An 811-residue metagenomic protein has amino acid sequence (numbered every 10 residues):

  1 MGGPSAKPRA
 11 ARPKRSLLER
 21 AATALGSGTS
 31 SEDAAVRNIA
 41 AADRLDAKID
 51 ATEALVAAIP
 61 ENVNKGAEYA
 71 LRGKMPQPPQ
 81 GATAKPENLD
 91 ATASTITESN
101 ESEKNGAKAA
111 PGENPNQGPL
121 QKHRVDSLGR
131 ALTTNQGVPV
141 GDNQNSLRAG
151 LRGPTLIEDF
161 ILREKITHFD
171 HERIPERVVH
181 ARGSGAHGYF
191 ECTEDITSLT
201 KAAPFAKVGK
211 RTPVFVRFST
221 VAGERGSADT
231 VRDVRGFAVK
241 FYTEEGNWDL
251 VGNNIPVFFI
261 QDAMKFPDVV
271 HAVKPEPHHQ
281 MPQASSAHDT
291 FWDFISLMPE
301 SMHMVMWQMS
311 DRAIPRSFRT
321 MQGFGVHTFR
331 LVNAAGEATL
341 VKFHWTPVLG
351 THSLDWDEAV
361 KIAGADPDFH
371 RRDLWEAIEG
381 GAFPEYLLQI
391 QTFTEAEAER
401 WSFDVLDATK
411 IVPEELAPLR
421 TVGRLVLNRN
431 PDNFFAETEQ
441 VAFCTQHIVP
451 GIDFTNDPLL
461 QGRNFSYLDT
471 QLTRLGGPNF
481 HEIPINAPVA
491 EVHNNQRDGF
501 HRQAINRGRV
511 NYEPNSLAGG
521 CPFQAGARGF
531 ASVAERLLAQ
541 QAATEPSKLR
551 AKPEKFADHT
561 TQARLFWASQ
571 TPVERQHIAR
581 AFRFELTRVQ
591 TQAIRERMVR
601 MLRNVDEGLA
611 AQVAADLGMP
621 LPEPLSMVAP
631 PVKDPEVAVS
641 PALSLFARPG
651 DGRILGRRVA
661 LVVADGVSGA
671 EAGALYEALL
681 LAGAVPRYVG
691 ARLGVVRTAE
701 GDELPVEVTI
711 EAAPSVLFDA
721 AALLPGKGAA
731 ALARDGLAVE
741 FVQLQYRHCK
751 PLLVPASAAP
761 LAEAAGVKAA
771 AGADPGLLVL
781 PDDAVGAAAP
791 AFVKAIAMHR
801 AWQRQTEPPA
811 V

Functional and structural regions predicted by a protein language model:
G2-G669, G673-L681, V685, G690-E711 (+3 more regions): Active-site-adjacent core segments of small-molecule enzymes
T591, G690, A720-G726, A738-A765: Catalytic nucleophile loop
L655, A712-A722, R734-G736: Eukaryotic, compositionally biased intrinsically disordered regions
A672, L737-A738: Amphipathic coiled-coil/heptad-repeat helices and related helical stalk/stem segments that mediate oligomerization
Y688, L752, L777-V779: Conserved beta-strand scaffold positions in the cores of enzyme catalytic domains, especially in NTP/NDP-utilizing
L693-V696, A759-A762, A784: Short gly/pro/ser/thr-enriched loop/turn and capping motifs at secondary-structure boundaries
V767-A771: ATP/nucleotide-binding catalytic cores
D774-V811: A charged, well-structured terminal subsegment
